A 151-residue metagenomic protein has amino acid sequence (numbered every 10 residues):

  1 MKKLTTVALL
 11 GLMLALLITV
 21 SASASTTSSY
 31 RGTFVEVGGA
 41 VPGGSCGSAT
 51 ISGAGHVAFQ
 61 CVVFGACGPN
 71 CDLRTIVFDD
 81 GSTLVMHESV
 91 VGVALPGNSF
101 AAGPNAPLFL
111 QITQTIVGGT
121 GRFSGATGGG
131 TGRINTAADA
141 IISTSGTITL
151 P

Functional and structural regions predicted by a protein language model:
M1-A8: Bacterial N-terminal signal peptides that target proteins for export
A8-T19: Bacterial N-terminal signal peptides
V20-A24: Sec/Tat signal peptide C-region and signal peptidase I cleavage site
S25-P151: Beta-strand-enriched cores of mature, soluble protein domains
